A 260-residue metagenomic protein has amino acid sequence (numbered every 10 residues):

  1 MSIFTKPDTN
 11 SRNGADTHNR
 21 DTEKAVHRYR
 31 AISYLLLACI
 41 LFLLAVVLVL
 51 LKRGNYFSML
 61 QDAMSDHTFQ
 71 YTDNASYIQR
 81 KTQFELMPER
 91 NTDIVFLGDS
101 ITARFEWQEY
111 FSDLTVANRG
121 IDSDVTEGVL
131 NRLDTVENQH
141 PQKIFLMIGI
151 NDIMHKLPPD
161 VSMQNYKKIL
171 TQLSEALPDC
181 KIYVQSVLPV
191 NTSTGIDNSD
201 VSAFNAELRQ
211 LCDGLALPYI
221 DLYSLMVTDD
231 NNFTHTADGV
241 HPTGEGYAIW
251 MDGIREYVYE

Functional and structural regions predicted by a protein language model:
M1-D93: N-terminal secretory targeting modules
D62-K168, S193, S199-S202: Conserved SGNH/GDSL esterase-like catalytic core that processes O-acyl groups on lipids and polysaccharides
G98, G120-D122, S186, Y223-M226: Residues at the C-termini of beta-strands that transition into short coil/loop
M147, Q185-S186: Alpha/beta-hydrolase-fold catalytic nucleophile elbow
I169-L173, C212: Hydrophobic positions in alpha-helices of CheY-like receiver
L177-K181: A short helix->loop->beta-strand "cap" motif at the edges of active sites that frequently abuts
P189-E260: Catalytic His-Asp segment of secreted/periplasmic serine-dependent ester chemistry enzymes
